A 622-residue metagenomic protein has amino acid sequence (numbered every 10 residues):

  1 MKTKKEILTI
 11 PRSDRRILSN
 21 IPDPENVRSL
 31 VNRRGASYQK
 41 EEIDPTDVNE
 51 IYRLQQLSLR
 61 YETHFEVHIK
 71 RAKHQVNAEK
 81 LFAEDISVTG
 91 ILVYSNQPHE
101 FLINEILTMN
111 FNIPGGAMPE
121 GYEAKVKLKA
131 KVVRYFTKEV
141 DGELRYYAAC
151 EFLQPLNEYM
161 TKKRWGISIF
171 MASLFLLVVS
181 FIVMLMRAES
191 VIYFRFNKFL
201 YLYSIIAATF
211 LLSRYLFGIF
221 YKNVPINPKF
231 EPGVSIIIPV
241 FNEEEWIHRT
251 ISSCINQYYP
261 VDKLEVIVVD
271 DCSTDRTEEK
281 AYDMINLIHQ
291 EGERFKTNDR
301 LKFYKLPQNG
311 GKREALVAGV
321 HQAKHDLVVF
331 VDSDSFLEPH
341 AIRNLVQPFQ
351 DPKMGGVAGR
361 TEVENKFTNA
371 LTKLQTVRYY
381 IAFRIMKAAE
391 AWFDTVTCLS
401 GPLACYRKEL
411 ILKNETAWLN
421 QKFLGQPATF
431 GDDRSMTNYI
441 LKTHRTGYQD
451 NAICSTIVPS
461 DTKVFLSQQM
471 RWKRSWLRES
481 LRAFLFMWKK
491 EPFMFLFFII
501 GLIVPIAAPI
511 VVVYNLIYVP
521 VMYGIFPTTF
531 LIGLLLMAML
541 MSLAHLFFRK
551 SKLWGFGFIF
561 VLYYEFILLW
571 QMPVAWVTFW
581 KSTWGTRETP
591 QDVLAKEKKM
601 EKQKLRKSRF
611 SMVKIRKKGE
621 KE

Functional and structural regions predicted by a protein language model:
K2-I86, Y94-H99, T161-S180: N-terminal helix initiation/capping motif
H64-E66, E100-A117: Short coil-to-beta transition motif at edge beta-strands of beta-rich domains
E79-L81, V126-Y135: Short beta-strand-centered aromatic/proline hotspots
I86, V133-T137, P155: Residue-level recognition of beta-strand microenvironments
I91-S95, F136-F152, L316: Short, solvent-exposed secondary-structure boundary/capping segments
G115-K125: Short, Lys/Arg- and Gly-enriched loop/turn segments at beta-strand edges
M184-K229, F498-T583: Membrane-embedded multi-pass helical conduit in multi-pass membrane proteins, especially envelope-biosynthetic
P228-M487, K621-E622: Non-transmembrane catalytic domains and loops of membrane-associated enzymes and transporters that build or traffic
